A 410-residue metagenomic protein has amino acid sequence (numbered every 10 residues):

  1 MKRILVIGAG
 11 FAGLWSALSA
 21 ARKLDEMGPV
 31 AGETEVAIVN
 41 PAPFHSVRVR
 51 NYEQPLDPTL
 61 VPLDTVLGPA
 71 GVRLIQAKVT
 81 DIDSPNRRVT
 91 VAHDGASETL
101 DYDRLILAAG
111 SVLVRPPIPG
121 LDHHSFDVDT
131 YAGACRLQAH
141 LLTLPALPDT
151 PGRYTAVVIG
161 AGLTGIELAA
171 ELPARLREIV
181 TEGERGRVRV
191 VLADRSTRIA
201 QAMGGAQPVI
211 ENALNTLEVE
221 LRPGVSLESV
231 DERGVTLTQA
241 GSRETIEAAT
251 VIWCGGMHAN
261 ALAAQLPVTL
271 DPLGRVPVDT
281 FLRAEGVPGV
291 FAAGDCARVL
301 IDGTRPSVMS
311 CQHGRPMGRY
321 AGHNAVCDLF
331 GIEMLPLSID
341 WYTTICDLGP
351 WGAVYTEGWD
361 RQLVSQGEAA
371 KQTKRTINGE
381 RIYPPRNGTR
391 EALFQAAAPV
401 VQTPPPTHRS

Functional and structural regions predicted by a protein language model:
M1-Q76, I166-A202, I252: Beta1-alpha1 glycine-rich phosphate/pyrophosphate-binding loop at the start of Rossmann-like nucleotide-binding domains
A17, A174-R177, Q312-I339: Internal hydrophobic alpha-helix adjacent to the cofactor/substrate pocket in enzyme cavities
T34-A37, L147-D149, R189-V191, T304-S307 (+1 more regions): Active-site-proximal substrate-binding core of FAD-dependent oxidoreductases
E35, L74-R88, L100, A174-T280 (+1 more regions): A Rossmann-like FAD-binding core segment of flavoenzymes
V72-V157, G241, I252: FAD-binding core/adjacent interface of flavoenzyme oxidoreductases
H123-T150, T245-P316: FAD-site-proximal beta/loop scaffold in flavoenzymes
L137-R187: Rossmann-like NAD(P)H-binding beta-loop-alpha module
P350-S410: C-terminal auxiliary extensions adjacent to catalytic cores
